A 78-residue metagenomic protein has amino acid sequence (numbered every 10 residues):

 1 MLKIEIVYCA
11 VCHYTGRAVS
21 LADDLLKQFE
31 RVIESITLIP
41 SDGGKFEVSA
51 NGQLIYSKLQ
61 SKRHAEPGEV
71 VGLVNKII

Functional and structural regions predicted by a protein language model:
L2-D24, D42: Short, thiol/selenol-centered motifs that function as redox-active sites or metal-ligating centers
V7-V11, Q53, K58-Q60: Short strand-loop junctions, especially beta-strand C-caps/beta-turns that link beta-sheets to coils or alpha-helices
A18-L21, I33, T37, Q60: Charged, surface-exposed interaction regions in soluble eukaryotic proteins
D23, K27, G72: Active-site phosphate/pyrophosphate- and oxyanion-stabilizing loops and adjacent acidic/basic residues in soluble
K27-I33: Short secondary-structure junctions
L38-F46: Amphipathic, hydrophobic secondary-structure cores in small proteins
I55-I77: Non-catalytic, surface beta->alpha helical segment in thiol-disulfide oxidoreductase systems
